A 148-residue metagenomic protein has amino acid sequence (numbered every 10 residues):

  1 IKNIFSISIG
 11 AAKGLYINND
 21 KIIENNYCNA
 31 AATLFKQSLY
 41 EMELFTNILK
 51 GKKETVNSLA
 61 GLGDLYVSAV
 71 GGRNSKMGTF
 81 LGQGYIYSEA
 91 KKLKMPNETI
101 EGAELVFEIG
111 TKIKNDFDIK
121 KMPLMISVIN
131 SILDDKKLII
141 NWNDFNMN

Functional and structural regions predicted by a protein language model:
K2, S6-I17, K21, N25-Y40 (+1 more regions): NAD(P)-dependent Rossmann-like dehydrogenase/reductase catalytic/cofactor-binding core
